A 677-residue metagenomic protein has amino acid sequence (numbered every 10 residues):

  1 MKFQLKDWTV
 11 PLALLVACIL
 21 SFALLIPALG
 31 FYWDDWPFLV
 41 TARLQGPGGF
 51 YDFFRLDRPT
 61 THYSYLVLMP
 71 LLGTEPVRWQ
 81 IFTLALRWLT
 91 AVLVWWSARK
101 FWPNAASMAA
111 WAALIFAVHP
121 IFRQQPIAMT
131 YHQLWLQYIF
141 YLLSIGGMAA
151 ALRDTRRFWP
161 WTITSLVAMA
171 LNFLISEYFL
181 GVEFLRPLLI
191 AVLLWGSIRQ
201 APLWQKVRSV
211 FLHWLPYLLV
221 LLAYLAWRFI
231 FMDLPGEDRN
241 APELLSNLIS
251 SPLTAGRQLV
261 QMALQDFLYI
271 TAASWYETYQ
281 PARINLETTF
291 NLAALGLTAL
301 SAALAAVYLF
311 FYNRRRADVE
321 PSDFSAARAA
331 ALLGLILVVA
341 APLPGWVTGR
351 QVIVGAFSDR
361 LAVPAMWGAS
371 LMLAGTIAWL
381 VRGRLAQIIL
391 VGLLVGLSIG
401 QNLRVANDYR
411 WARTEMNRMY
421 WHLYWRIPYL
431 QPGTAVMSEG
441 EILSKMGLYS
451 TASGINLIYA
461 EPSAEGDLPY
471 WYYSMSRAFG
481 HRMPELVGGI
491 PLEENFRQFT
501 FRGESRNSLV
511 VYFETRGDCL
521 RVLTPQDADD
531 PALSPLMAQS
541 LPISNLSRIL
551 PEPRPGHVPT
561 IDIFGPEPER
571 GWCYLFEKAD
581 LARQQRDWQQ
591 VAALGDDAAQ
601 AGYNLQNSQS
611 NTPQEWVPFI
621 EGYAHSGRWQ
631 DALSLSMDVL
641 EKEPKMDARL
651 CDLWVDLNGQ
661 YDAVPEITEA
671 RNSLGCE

Functional and structural regions predicted by a protein language model:
M1-Y473, H481, F501-R506, F513-C519 (+1 more regions): Polytopic membrane enzymes that build or remodel cell-surface glycoconjugates and lipids
I427-P432, G440-E677: C-terminal luminal/periplasmic domains and tails of membrane-associated envelope-modifying transferases
